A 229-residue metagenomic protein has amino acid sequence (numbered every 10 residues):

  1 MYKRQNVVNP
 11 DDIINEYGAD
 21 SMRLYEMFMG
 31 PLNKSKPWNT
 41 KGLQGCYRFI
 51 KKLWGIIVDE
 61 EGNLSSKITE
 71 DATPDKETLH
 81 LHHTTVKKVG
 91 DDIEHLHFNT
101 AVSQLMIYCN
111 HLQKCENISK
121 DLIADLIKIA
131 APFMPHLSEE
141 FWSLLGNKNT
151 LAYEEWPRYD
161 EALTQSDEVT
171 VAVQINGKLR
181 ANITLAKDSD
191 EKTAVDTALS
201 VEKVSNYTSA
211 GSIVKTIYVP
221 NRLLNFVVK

Functional and structural regions predicted by a protein language model:
M1-Y2: Conserved small/polar residues in nucleotide/adenosyl-binding loops
N6, T164-S166, T208-A210: Short solvent-exposed loop/turn micro-motifs enriched in small/polar/acidic residues
P10-T184, D190, I217-L223: Helix-rich, typically C-terminal accessory recognition domains appended to large enzymatic cores
K52-G55, S200-E202, G211: Short, surface-exposed, polar/charged, turn-prone segments marking secondary-structure boundaries
K187-T208: A short, contiguous, amphipathic alpha-helix enriched in charged residues
N206-K229: Cysteine/selenocysteine-centered motifs that mediate thiol-based redox chemistry or coordinate metal-sulfur cofactors
